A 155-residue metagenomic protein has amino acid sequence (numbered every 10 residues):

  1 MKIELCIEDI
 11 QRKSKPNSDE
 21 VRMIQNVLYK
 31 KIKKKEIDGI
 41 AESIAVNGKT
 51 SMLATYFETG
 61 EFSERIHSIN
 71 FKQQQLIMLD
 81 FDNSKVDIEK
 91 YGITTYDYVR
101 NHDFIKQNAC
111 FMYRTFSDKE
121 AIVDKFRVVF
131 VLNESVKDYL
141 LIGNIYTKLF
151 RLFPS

Functional and structural regions predicted by a protein language model:
M1-D124, V131-N144: Signature for HUH/AEP ssDNA processing cores
I145-L149: Amphipathic alpha-helical interaction segments
F150-S155: Flexible helix-coil linker/hinge segments at domain or subdomain boundaries
